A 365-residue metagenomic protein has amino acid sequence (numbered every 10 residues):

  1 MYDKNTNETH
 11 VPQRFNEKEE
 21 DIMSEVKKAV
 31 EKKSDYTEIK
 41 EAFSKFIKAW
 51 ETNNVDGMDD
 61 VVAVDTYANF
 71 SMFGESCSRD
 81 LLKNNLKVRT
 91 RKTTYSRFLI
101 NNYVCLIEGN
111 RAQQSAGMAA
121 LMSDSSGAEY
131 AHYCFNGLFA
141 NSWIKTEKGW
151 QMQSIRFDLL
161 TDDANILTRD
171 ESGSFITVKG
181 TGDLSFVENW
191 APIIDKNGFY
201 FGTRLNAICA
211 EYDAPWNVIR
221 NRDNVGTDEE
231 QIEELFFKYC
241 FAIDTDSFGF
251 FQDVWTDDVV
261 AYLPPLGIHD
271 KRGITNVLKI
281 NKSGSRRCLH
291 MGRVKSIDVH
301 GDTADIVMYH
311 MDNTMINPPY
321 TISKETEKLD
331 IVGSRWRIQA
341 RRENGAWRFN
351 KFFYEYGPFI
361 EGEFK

Functional and structural regions predicted by a protein language model:
Y2, N7-D56, D60-V64, S185-F241 (+2 more regions): Short, low-complexity N-terminal intrinsically disordered segments enriched in polar/charged residues
Y2-D3, P12-E25, Q113, N136-R204 (+2 more regions): Short beta-strand edge/turn micro-motifs at domain boundaries
Y36-A42, N54-M122, F248-P318: A solvent-exposed, acidic/Ser-Thr-rich amphipathic alpha-helical stretch
N53, I316, E327-V332, R337 (+1 more regions): Carbohydrate-active catalytic/glycan-binding domains of CAZyme proteins, especially the secreted or lumenal ectodomains
C77, L121-D124, L160-A164, T314-I316 (+1 more regions): A short local loop/turn or secondary-structure capping micro-motif enriched for an aromatic residue
K92-Y95, N101-V104, E108, M122 (+3 more regions): Intrinsically disordered, low-complexity, charge-biased terminal/linker regions in eukaryotic proteins
F98-I100, C134-F139, H290-G292, I331-R337: Short, surface-exposed coil-to-beta transition loops
A128-E129, Y133, P318-T326, D330: Short, surface-exposed loop/helix-turn segments at secondary-structure junctions that function as lids/hinges flanking
